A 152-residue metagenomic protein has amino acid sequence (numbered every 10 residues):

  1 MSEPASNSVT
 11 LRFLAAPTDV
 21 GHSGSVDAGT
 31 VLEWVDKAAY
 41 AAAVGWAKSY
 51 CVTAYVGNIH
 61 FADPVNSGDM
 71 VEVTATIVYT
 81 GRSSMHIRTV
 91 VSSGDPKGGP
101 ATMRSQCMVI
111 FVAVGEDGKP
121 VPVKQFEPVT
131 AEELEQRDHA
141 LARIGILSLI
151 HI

Functional and structural regions predicted by a protein language model:
S2-S6, V26, Y40-M85, T102-Q106: Hydrophobic beta-strand-centered segment that forms part of the acyl-chain substrate-binding groove
P4-P17: Short amphipathic
V20-W34: A conserved, well-ordered hydrophobic junction motif at loop->secondary-structure transitions
E33-K37, A41: Short, residue-level hotspots on alpha-helical faces of the histone-fold and other alpha-helical interaction modules
R88-S92, P96-I110: A eukaryotic "domain-to-IDR transition" signal
S105-G145: Surface-exposed, gly/pro-biased binding rims or lids
I150-I152: Conserved small/polar residues in nucleotide/adenosyl-binding loops
